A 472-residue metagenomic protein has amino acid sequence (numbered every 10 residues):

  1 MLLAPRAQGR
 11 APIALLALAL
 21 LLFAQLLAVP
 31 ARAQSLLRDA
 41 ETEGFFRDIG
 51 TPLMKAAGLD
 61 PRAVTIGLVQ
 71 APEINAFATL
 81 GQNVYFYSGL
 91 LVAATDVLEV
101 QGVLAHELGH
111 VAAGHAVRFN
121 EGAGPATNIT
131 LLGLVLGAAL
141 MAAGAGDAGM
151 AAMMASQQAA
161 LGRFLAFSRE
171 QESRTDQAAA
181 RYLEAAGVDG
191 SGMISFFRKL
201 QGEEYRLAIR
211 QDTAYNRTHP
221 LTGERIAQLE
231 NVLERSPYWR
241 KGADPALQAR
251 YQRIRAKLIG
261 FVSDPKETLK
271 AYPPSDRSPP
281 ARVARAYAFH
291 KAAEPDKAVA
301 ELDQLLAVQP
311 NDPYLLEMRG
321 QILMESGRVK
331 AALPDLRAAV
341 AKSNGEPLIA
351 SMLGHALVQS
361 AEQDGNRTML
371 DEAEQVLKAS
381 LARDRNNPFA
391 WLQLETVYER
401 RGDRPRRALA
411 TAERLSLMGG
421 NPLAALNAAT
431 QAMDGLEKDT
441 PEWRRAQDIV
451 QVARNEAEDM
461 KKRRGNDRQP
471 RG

Functional and structural regions predicted by a protein language model:
A31, R38-A40, G44, I66 (+3 more regions): Extracytoplasmic and endomembrane cell-envelope/extracellular-matrix remodeling and assembly machinery
L108-P125, A143: Catalytic Zn2+-binding segment of zinc metalloproteases
A281, L315, I349, A390 (+2 more regions): TPR alpha-solenoid repeat register
R285, R319, L353, S360 (+4 more regions): Structural register within alpha-helical repeat arrays
F289, L323, L357, D364 (+3 more regions): Residue at a conserved register position within TPR or TPR-like alpha-solenoid repeats
A298, A332, A373, R407-A408 (+1 more regions): Single-residue signature of alpha-solenoid repeat helices
R400, L409-A410, L415-G472: Terminal, low-structured helical/coil segments at or just beyond the last alpha-helical repeat
